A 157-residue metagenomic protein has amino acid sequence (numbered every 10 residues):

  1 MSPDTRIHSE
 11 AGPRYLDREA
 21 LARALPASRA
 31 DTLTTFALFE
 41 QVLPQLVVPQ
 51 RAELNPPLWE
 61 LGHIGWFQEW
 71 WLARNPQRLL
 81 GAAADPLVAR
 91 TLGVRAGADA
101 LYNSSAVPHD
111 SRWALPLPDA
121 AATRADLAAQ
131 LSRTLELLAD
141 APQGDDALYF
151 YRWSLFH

Functional and structural regions predicted by a protein language model:
M1-A20, L72-T134: Short, helix-capping/interhelical loops that line the mouth of catalytic, cofactor-, or ligand-binding pockets
S2-D4, A30, L43-N103, A139-H157: Short, contiguous alpha-helical
S2-E53: N-terminal regions that are enriched for targeting/export leaders and immediately downstream pro/stem segments
D17, E40-V42, P56, P116-D119 (+1 more regions): Helix N-cap and loop-to-helix transition residues
L21-A24, S28-T35, H63-F67, D119 (+3 more regions): Alpha-helical packing segments of well-folded alpha/beta enzyme cores
T32, F39, H109-R112, T134 (+1 more regions): Short secondary-structure junctions and interdomain/linker hinges
